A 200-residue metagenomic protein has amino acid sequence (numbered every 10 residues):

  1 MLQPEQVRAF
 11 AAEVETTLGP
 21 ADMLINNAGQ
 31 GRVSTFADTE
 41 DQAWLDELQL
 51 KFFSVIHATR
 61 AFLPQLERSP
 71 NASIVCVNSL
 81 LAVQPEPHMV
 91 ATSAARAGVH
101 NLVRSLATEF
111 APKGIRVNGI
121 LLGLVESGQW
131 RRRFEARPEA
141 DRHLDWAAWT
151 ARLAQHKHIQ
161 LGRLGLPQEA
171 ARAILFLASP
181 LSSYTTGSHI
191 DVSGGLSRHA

Functional and structural regions predicted by a protein language model:
T35-F36, A43-L48, Q155: Substrate-binding pocket helix/loop in short-chain dehydrogenase/reductase
T39, P85-S93, S105, R133: Active-site loop-to-helix junction immediately N-terminal to the catalytic Tyr of the SDR YXXXK motif in Rossmann-fold
T59, A95, V103: Active-site helix of classical SDR
P64, T108-E109, S183: Alpha-helical segment proximal to the catalytic Tyr-Lys
S79: Residue(s) in the substrate-gating loop at a strand-loop-helix junction that position the organic substrate next
Q84, R163, A173-L175, T186-A200: Short C-terminal tail/terminal secondary-structure segment of NAD(P)H-dependent dehydrogenase/reductase domains
A111, R116, T185-G187: Short, small/polar-rich loop/turn modules that mediate ligand/substrate recognition or access, typified
